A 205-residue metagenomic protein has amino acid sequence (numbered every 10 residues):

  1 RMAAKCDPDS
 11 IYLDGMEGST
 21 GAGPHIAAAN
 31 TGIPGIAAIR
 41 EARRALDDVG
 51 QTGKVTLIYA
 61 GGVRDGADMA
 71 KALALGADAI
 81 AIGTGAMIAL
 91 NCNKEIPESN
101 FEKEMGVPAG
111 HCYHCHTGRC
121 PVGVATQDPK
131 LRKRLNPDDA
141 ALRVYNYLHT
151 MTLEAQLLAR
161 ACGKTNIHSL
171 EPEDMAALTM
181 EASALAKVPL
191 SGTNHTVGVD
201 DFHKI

Functional and structural regions predicted by a protein language model:
R1-D128: Glycine-rich phosphate/ribose-binding loops and adjacent secondary-structure elements that form binding surfaces
P129-I205: C-terminal extensions of enzymes
